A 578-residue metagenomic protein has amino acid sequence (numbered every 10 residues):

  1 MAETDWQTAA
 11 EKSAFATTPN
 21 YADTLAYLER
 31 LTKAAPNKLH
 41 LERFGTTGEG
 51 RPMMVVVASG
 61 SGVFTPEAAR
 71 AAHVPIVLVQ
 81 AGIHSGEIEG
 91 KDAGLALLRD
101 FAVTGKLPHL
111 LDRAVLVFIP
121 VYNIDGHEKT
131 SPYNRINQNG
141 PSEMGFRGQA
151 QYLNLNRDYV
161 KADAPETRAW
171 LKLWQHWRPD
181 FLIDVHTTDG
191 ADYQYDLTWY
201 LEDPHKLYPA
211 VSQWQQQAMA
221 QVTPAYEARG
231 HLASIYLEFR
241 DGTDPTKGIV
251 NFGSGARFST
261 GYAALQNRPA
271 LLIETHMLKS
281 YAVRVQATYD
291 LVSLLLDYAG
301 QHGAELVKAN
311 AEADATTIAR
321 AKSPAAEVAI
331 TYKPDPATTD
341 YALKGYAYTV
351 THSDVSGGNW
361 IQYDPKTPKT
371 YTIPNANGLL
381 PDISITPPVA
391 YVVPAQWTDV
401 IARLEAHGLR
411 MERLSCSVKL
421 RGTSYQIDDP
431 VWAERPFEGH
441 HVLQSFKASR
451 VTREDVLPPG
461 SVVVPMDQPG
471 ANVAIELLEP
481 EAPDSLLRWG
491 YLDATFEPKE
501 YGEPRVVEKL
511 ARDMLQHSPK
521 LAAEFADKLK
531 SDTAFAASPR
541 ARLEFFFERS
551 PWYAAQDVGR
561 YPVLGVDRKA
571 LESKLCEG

Functional and structural regions predicted by a protein language model:
M1-A16, V79-A81, E202, L380-T386: Acidic/histidine-rich, surface-exposed loop or edge segments in extracytoplasmic proteins
A10-P19, Q80-E87, N156-V160, L207-S212 (+2 more regions): Second-shell loop/turn segments in exported
D23-V77: Soluble metallo-hydrolase cores and metallopeptidase-like ectodomains found primarily in the secretory/periplasmic
F44-T46, A58-G60, A81-I83, I119-N123 (+5 more regions): Active-site-proximal beta-strand/loop segments in catalytic clefts of secreted hydrolases
A71-I83, I88-R257: Active-site/substrate-binding loop(s) of hydrolase catalytic cores
F239-D428: Hard-cation-handling environments
I401-N472, L478-E481: Substrate-recognition/cap regions that form aromatic- and gly/pro-loop-enriched pockets for small-molecule ligands
G470-A474, L478-E577: Accessory, solvent-exposed terminal regions and/or long lumenal/extracellular loops of proteins
